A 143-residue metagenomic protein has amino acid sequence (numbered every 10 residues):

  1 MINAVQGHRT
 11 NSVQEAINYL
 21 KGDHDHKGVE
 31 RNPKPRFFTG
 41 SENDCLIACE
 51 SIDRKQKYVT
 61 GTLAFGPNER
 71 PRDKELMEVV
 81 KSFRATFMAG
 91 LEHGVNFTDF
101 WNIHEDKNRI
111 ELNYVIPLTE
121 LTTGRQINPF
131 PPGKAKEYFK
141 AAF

Functional and structural regions predicted by a protein language model:
M1-F143: N-terminal nicking endonuclease/strand-transfer module with a His-rich metal-binding environment and a catalytic Tyr
